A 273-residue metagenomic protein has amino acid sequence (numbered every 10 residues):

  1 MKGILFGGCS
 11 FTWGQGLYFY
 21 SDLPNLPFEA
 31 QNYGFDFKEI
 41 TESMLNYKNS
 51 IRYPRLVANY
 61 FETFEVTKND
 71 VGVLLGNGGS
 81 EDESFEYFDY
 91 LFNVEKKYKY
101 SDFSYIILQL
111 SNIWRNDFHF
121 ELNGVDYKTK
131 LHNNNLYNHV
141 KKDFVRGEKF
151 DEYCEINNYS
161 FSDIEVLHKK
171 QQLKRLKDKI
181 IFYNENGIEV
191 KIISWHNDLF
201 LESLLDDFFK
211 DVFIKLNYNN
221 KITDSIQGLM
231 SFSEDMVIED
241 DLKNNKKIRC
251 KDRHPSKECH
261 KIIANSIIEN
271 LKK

Functional and structural regions predicted by a protein language model:
M1-E86, P255-I262: Serine-esterase "nucleophile elbow" of acetyl-processing enzymes
D89-K257, K261, N265-K273: Alpha-helical cap/lid subdomain in secreted, periplasmic, or secretory-pathway luminal O-acyl-processing enzymes
